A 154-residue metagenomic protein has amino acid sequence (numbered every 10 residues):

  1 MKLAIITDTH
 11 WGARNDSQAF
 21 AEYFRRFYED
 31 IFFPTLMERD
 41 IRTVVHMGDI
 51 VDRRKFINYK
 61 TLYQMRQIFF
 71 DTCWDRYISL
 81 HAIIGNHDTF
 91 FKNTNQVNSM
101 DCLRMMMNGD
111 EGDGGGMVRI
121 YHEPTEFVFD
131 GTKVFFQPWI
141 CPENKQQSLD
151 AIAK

Functional and structural regions predicted by a protein language model:
M1-I68, D75-Y77, S148: N-terminal active-site segment of His-dependent metallophosphoesterases
F56-K154: His/Asp/Glu-rich metal-coordinating catalytic cores of metallo-dependent phosphodiesterases/hydrolases acting on
